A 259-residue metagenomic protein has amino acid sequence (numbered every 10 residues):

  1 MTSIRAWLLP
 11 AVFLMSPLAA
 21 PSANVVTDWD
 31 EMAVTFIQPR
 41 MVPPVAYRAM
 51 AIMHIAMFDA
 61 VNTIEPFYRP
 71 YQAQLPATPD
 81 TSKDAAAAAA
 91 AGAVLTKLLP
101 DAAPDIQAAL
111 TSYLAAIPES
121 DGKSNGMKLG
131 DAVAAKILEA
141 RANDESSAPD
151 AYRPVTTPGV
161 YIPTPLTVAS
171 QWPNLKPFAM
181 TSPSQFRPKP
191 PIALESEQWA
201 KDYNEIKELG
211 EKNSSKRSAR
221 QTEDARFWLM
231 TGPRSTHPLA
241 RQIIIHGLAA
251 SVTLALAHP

Functional and structural regions predicted by a protein language model:
M1-I4: N-terminal secretory signal peptides that target proteins for export/translocation
W7-P17: Bacterial N-terminal signal peptides
S22-P259: Acidic/polar surface patches and capping/hinge elements
